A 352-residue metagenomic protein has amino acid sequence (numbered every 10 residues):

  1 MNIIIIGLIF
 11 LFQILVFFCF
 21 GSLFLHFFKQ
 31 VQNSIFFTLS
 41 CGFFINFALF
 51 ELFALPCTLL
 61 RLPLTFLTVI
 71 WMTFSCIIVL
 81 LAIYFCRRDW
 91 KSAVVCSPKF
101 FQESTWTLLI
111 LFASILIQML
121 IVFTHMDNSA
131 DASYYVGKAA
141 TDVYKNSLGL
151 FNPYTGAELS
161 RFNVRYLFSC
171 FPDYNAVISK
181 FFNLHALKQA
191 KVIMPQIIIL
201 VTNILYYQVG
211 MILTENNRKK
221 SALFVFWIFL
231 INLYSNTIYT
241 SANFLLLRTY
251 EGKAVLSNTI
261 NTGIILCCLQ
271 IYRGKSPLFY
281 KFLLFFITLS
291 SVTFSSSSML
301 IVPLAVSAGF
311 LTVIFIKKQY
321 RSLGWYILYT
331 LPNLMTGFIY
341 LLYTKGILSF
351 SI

Functional and structural regions predicted by a protein language model:
M1-F100, L323, T336-I352: Membrane-embedded, hydrophobic transmembrane alpha-helices
V16-C19, Y250-R273: Specific aromatic-rich, kink-prone transmembrane helix
F24, F28, P56, Y206-N216 (+2 more regions): Transmembrane-helix signature of membrane-embedded glycosylation machinery that interfaces with polyprenol carriers
Q30-N46, S104, R218-V225, P277-L284 (+1 more regions): Membrane-interfacial loop-to-transmembrane alpha-helix junctions, especially the N-terminal start
T58, Y280-S296: Membrane-interface alpha helices of multi-pass inner-membrane proteins
E103-A130, T330-T344: Transmembrane signal-anchor helices characteristic of membrane glycosylation enzymes that use polyprenol
S114-I231, S241-Y250, T259: Active-site lumenal/periplasmic loops and adjacent helix-entry segments of GT-C-fold, multi-pass membrane
I301-L328: Perimembrane helix-loop-helix junctions
